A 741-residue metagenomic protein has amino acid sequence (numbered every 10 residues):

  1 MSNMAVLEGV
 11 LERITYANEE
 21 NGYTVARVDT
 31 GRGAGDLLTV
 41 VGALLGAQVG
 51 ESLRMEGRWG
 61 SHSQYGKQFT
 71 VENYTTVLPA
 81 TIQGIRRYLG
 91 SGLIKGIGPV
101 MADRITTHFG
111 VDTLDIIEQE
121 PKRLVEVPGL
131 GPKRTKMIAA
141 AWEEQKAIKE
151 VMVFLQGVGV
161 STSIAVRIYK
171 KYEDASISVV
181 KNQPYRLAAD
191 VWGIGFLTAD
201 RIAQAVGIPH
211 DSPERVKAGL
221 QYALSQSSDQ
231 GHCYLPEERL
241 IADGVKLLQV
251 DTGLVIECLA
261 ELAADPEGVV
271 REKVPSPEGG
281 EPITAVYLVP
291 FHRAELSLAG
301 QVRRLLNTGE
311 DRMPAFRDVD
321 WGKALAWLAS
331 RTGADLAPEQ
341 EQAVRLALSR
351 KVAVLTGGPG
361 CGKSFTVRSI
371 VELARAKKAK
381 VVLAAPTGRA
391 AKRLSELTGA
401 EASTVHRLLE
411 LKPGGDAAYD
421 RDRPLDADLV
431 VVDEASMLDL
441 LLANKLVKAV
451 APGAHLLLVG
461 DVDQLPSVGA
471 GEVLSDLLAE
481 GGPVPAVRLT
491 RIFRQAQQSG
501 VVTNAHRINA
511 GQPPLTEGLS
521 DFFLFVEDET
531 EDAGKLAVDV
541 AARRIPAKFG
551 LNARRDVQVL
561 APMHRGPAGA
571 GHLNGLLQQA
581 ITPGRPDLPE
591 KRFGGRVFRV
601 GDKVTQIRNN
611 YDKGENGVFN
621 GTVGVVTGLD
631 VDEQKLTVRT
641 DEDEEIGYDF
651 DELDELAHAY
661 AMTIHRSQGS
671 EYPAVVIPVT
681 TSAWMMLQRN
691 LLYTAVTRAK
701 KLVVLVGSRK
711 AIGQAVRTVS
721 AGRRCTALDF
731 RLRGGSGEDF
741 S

Functional and structural regions predicted by a protein language model:
N3-N18, G57, V623-T627: Structural detector for short beta-strands of small beta-barrel domains
A17-V28, D632-V638: Short aromatic-glycine-enriched beta-strand elements
Y23-V28, G35-V41, Q48-T284, Q301 (+5 more regions): Accessory alpha-helical DNA-binding modules that contact the DNA backbone or grooves
Q156, S225, E272-Q342: Pre-P-loop entry segment of helicase/translocase ATPase cores
A353-S395, V459, F522-E529, A541-G566 (+1 more regions): Conserved RecA-like ASCE P-loop NTPase motor core of nucleic-acid helicases/translocases
S369, L373, K377-A379, A385-L397 (+8 more regions): Conserved helicase motor core of SF1/SF2 NTP-dependent helicases
V462-G614, T627: Conserved helicase motor core of P-loop NTPases
A510, G614-E615, T622-S741: C-terminal accessory regions
